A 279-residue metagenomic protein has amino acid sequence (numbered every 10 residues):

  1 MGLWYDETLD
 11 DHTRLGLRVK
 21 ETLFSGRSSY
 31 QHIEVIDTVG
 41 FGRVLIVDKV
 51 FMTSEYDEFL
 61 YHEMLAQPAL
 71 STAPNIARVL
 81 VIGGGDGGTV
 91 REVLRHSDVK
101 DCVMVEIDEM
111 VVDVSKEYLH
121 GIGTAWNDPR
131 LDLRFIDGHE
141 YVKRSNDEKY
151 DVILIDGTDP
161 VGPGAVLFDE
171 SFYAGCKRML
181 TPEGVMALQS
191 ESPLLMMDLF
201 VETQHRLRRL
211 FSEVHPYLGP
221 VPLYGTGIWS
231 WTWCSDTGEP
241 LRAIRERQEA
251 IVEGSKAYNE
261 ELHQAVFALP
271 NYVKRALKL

Functional and structural regions predicted by a protein language model:
M1-E34, H205, T226-L279: SAM/dcSAM-binding transferase cores
G2-W4, S28, T53-V185, L195-L199 (+2 more regions): The AdoMet/dcAdoMet-binding core of the Class I SAM-like
I33-R43: N-terminal glycine-rich anion-binding loops that anchor highly charged ligand groups
V39, E106, G225-I228: A short, structural micro-pattern
R43, E140, E239-L241: Glycine-centered loop/turn positions within well-structured domains that cap or flank conserved ligand/cofactor-binding
I46-V47: A general beta-strand register signal
G164-P240: C-terminal substrate-binding/active-site "lid" region of AdoMet-derived donor-dependent transferases
